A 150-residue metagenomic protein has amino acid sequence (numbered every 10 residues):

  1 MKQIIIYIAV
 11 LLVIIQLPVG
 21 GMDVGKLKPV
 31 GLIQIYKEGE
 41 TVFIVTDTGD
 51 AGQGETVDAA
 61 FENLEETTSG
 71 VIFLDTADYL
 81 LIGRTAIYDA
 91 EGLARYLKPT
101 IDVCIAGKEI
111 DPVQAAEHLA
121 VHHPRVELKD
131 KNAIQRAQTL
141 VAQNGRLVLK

Functional and structural regions predicted by a protein language model:
M1-K150: Membrane-proximal alpha-helical signals and transmembrane carboxylates
